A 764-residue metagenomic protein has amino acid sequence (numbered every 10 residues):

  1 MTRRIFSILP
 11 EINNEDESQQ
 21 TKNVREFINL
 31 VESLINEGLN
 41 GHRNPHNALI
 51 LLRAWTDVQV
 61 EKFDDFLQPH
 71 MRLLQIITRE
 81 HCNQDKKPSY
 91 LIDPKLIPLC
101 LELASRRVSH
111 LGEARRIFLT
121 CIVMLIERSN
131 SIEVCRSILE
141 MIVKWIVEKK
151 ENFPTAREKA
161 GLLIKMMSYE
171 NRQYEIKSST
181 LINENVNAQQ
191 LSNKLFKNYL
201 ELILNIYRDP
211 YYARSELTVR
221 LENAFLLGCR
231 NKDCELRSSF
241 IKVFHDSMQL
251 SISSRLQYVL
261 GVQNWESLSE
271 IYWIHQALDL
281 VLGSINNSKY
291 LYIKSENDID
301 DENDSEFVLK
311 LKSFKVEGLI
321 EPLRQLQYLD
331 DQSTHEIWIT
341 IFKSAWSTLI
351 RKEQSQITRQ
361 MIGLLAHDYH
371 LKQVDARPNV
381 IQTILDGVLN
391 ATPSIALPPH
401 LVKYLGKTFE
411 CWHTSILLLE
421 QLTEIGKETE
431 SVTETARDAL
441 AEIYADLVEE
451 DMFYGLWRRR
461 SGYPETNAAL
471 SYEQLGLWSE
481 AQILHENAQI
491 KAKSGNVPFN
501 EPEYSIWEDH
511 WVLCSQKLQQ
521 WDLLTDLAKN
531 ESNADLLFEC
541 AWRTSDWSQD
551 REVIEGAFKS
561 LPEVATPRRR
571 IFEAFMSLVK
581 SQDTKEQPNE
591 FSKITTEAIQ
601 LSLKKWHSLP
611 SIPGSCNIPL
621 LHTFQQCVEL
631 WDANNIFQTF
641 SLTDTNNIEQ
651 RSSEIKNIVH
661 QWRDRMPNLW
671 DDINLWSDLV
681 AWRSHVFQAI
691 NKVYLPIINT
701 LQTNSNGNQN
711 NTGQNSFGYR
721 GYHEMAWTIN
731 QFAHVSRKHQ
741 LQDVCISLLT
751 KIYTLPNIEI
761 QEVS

Functional and structural regions predicted by a protein language model:
N13, S18, F27-G38, R43 (+1 more regions): Extended alpha-helical assembly domains of large eukaryotic scaffold proteins
